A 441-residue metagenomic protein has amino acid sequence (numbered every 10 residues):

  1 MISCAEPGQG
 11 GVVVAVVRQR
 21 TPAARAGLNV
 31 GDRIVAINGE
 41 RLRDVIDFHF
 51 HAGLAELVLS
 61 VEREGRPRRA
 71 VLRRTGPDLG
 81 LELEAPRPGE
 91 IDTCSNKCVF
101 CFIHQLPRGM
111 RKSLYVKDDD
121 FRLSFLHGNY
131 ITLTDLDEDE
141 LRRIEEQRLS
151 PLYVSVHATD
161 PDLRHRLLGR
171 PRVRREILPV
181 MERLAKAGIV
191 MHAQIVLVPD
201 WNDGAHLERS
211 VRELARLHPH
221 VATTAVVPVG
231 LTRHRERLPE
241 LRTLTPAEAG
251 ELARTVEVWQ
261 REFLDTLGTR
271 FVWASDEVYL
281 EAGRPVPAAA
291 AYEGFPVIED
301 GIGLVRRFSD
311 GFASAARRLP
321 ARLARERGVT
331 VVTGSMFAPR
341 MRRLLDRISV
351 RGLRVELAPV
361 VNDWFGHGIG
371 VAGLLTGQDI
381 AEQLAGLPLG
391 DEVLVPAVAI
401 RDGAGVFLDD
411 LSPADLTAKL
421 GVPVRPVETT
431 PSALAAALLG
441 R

Functional and structural regions predicted by a protein language model:
M1-P7, V13, A282-R441: Radical SAM enzyme core and accessory elements
I2, H49-E84: PDZ-domain C-terminal substructure recognizer with occasional recognition of PDZ-binding tails
I2-A36, E40-R41: PDZ/PDZ-like domain segments forming the peptide/carboxylate-binding groove, activating on the N-terminal beta-strands
A24, A36-S60: PDZ domains, with a preference for the canonical peptide-binding region formed by the helix
G31, F263-W273, L357: Flexible, glycine/charged-enriched surface loops at secondary-structure junctions
G65-P67, G76-H220, G230-W259: Conserved Radical SAM active-site core
P151-Y153, V190-H192, T223-A225, F271-W273 (+1 more regions): Structural preference for beta-strand elements that scaffold enzyme active sites
R164, W201, V221-A247, L267-A290 (+2 more regions): Flexible glycine/acidic-rich beta-alpha junction loops that bind and position SAM and/or redox cofactors in anaerobic
